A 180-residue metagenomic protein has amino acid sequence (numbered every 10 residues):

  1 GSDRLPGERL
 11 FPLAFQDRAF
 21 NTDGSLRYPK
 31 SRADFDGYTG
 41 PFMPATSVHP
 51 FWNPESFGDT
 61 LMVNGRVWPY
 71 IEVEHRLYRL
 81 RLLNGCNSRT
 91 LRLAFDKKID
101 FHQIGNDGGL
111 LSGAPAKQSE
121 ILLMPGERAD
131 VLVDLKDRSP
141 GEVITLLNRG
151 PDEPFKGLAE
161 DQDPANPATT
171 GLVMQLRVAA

Functional and structural regions predicted by a protein language model:
G1-L5, P12: Hydrophobic or amphipathic alpha-helical targeting/insertion segments
S2-D3, G24, K156-G157: Feature for soluble, non-membrane regions of globular proteins
E8-L10, P140: Loop/turn elements at helix/coil->beta-strand transitions in domains of secreted/extracellular proteins
F11-P41: Predominantly extracellular/luminal regions of secreted and cell-surface proteins, especially disulfide-bonded
F35-A180: Histidine- and aromatic-rich segments of cupredoxin/plastocyanin-like copper-binding domains
